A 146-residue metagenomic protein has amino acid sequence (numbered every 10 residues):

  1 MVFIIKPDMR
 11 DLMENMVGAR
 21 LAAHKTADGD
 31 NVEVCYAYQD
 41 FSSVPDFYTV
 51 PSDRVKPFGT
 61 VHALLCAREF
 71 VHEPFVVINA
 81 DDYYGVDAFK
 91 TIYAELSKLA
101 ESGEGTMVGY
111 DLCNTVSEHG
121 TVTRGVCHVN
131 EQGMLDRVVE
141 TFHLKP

Functional and structural regions predicted by a protein language model:
M1-N79, Y84, F89, K98: Conserved N-terminal catalytic core of the sugar/cofactor nucleotidyltransferase
V86-P146: Conserved core of the sugar-phosphate nucleotidyltransferase
